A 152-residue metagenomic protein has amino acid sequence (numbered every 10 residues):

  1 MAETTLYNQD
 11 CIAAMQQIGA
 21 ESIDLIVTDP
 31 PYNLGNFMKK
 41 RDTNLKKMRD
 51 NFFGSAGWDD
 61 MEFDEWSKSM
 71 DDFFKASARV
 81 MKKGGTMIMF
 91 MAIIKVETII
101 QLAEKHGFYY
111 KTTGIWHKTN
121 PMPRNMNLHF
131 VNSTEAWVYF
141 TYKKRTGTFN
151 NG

Functional and structural regions predicted by a protein language model:
A2-G152: Core catalytic lobe of class I
